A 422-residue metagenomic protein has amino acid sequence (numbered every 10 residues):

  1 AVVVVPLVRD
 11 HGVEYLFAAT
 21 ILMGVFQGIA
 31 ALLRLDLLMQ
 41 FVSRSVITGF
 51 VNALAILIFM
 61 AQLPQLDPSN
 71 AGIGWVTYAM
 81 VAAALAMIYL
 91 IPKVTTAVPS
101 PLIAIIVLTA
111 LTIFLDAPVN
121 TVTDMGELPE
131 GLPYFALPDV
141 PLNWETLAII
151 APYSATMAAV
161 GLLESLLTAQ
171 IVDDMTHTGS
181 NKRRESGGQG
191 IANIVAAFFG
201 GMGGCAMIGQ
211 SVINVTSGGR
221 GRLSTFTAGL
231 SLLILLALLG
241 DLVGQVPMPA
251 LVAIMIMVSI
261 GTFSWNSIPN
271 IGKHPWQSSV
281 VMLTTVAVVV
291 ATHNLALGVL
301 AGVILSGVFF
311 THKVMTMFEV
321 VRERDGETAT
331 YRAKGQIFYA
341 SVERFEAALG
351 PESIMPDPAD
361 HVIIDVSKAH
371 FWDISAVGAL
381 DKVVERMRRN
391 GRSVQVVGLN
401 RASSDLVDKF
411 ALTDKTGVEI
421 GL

Functional and structural regions predicted by a protein language model:
V3-R9, S211-L223, L230-L236: Interfacial segments of multi-pass membrane proteins
V5-T176, S231, D241-T292, A296-L300: Core transmembrane helix bundle of multi-pass membrane transport proteins
D10-L16, G219-T227, G391-S393: Phosphate-handling active-site elements
G24-V25, I58-F59, G190, I194 (+2 more regions): Small-residue-rich packing faces within the transmembrane alpha-helices of Major Facilitator Superfamily
W144-L223: Membrane-embedded helical hairpins/re-entrant loop segments and their flanking transmembrane helices within multi-pass
G261-L412: The feature marks cytosolic C-terminal regulatory regions of anion transporters and related permeases
T413-L422: Acidic, Ser/Thr-rich peripheral helices and adjacent loops at domain boundaries
